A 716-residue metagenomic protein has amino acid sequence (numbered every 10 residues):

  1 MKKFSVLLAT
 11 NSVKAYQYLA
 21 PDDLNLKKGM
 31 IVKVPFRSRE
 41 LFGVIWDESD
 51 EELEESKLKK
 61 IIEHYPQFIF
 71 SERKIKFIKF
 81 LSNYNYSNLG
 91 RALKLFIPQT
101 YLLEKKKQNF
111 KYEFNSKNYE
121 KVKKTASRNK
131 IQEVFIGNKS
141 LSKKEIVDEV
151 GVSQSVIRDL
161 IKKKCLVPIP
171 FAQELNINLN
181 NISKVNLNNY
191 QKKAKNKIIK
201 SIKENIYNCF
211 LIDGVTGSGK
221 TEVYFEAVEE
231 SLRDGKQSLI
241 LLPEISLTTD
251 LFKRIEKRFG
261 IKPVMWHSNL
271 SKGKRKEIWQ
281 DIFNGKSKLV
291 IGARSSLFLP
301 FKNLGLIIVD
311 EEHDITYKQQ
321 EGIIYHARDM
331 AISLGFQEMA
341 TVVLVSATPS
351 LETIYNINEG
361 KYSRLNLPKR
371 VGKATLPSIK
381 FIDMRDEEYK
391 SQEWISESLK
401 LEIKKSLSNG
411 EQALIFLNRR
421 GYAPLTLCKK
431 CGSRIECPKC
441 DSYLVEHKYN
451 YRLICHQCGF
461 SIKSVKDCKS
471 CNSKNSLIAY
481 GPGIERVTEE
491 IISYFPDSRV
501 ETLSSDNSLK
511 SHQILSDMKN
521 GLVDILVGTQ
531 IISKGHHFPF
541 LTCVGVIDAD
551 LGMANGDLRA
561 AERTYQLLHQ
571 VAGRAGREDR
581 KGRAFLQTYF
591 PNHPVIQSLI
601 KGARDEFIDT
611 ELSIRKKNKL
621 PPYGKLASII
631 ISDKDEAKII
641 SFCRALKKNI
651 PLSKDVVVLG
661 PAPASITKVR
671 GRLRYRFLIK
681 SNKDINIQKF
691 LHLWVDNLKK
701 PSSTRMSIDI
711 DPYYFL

Functional and structural regions predicted by a protein language model:
M1-A293, L297-S346, N358-A374, A645 (+2 more regions): Accessory, non-ATPase domains that flank or precede helicase/AAA+ motor cores in DNA-metabolism machines
V6, I45, F110-F114, T426 (+3 more regions): Short beta-strand element of the conserved SAM-dependent methyltransferase core
A9, P21, S632-K634, K680-N682: Solvent-exposed residues in well-ordered beta-strands and their adjoining turns, especially edge/terminal strands
P35-S38, E244, N618-L620, I666-K668: AMP-binding (ANL) adenylation modules
I182-N188, K192, N196, N205-I640 (+5 more regions): Inter-lobe coupling/hinge segments of SF2-like helicase ATPases
F607-K617, L652-S665: Short amphipathic beta-strand starts and helix->beta connectors
D655, R670-G671: Nucleotide-binding motor/catalytic cores of P-loop/tubulin-like NTPases across gene-expression machines
G660-R670, S707-L716: Short proline/glycine- and acidic-rich turn/helix-capping motifs at secondary-structure junctions
